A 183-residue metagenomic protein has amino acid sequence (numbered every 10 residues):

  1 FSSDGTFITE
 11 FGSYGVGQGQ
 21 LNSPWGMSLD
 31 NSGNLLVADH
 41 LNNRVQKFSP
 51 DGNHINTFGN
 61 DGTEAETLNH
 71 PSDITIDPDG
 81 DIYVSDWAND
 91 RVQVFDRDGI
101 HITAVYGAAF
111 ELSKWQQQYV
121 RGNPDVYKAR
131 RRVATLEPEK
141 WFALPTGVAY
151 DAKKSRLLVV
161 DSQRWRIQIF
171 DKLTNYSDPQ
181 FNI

Functional and structural regions predicted by a protein language model:
F1-I183: Eukaryotic scaffold repeat domains enriched in small/polar residues
